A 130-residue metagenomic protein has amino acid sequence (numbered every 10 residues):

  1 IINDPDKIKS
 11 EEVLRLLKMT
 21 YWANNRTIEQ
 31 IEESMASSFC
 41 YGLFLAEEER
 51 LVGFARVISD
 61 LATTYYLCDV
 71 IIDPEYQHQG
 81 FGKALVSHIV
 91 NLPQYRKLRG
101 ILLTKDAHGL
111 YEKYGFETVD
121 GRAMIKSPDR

Functional and structural regions predicted by a protein language model:
I1-I28: Short amphipathic alpha-helix that is part of the acyltransferase structural core
I2-P5, K9, I89-G100: Short, flexible, glycine-rich and Lys/Arg-enriched loop motifs at helix boundaries that contact anionic partners
E29-E47, V52-I71: A conserved beta-strand-loop-helix scaffold within acyl/acetyltransferase catalytic domains
Y76-L85: Conserved acetyl-CoA pyrophosphate-binding loop and the N-cap/start of the following alpha-helix in GNAT-like
Y95-D129: Conserved active-site alpha-helix within GNAT-family acetyltransferase domains
